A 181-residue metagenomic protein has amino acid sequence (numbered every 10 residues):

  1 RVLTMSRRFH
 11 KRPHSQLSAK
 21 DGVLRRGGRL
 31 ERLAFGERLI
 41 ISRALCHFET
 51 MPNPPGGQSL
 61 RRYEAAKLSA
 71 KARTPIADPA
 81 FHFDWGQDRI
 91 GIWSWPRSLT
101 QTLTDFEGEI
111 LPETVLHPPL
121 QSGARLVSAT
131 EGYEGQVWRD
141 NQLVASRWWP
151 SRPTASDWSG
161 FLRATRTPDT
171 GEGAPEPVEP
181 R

Functional and structural regions predicted by a protein language model:
R1-R181: Hydrophobic/aromatic-enriched cytosolic interaction surfaces used to assemble or bind macromolecules
